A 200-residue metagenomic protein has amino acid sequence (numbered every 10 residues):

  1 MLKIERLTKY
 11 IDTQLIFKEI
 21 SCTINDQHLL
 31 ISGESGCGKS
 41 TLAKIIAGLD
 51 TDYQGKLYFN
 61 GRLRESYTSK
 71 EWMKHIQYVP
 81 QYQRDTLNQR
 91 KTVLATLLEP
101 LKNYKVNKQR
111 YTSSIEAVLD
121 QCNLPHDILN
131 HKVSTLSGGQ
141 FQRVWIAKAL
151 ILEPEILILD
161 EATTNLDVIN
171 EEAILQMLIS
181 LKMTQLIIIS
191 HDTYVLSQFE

Functional and structural regions predicted by a protein language model:
A47: Helix-to-loop junction immediately C-terminal to a conserved catalytic motif
G55-E65, W72: Conserved ABC transporter NBD signature motif
Y82, Q89-V106: Q-loop/switch helix immediately C-terminal to the Walker
R110-D127: Conserved ABC ATPase "signature" region
K132-L136, Q140: Conserved ABC ATPase signature
I146, I174: Hydrophobic anchor residue at the start of the ABC signature
L157-E161: Catalytic Walker B motif of ABC-type/P-loop ATPase nucleotide-binding domains
